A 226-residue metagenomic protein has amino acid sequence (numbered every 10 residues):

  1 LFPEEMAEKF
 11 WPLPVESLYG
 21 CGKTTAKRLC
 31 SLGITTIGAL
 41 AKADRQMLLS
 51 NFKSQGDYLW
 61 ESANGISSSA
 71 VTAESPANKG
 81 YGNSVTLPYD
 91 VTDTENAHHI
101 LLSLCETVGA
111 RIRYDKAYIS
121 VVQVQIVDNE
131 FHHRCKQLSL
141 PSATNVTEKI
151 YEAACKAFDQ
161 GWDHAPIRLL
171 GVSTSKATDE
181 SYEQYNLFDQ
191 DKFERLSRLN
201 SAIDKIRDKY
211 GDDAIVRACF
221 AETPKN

Functional and structural regions predicted by a protein language model:
L1, H133-C135, Y182-Q184: Short, well-ordered strand-loop elements centered on a beta-strand within folded domains, enriched for acidic residues
L1, V15, L59, Y81 (+3 more regions): Short clusters of hydrophobic/aromatic residues that line enzyme substrate/ligand-binding pockets
L1-E16, G171, S181: Long, highly charged, low-complexity intrinsically disordered interaction regions that mediate electrostatic DNA/RNA
F2-E4, A63, C219: Residues at the C-termini of beta-strands that transition into short coil/loop
E16-S17, K205: Hydrophobic/aromatic side chains embedded in well-ordered alpha-helices
S17, K27-I167: DNA-contacting surface of Y-family translesion DNA polymerases
S142-N226: Acidic, metal-coordinating catalytic segment for phosphate/diphosphate chemistry, firing primarily on the Nudix
